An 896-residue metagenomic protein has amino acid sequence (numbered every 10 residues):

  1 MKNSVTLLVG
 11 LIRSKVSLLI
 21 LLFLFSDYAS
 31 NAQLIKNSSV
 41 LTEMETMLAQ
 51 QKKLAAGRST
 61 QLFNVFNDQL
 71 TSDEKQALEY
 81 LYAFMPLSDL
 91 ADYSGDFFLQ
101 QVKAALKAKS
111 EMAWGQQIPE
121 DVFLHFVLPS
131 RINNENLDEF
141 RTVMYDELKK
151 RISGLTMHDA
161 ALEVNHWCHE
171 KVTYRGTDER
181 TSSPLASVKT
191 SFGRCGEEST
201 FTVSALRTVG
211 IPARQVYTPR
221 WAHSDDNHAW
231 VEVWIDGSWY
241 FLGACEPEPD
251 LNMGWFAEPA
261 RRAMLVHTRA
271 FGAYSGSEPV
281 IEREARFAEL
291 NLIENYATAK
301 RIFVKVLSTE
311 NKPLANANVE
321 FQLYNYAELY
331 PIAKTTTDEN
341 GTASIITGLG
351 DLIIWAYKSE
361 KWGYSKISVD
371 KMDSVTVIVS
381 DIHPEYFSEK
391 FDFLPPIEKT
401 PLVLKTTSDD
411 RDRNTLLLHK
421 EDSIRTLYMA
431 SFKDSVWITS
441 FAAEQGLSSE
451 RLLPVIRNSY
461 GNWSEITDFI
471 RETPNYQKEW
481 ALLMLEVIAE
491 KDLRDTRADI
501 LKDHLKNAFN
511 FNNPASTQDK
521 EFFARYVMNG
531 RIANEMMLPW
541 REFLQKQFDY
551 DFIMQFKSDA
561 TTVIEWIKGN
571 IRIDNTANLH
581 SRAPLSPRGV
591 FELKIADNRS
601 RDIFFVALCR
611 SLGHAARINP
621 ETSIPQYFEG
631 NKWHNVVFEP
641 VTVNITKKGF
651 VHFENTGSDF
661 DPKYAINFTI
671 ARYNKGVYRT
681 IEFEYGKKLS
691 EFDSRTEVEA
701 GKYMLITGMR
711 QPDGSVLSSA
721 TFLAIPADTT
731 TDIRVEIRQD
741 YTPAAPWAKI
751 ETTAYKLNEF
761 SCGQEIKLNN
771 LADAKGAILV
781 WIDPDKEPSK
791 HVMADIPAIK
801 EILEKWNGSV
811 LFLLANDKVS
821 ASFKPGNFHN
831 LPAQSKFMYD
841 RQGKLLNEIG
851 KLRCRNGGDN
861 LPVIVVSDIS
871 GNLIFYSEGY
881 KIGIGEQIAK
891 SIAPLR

Functional and structural regions predicted by a protein language model:
L34-K36, K150-L155, A160-H166, R175-L185 (+8 more regions): Hydrophobic/aromatic-rich core segments of domains that either
S38-T190, A263, D410, T415-L593 (+1 more regions): Secondary-structure boundary elements
K300-N311, G341, K647-F660: A short, amphipathic beta-strand motif
T309-E328, L349-D351, D559, S658-E682 (+1 more regions): Short, ordered, surface-exposed loop/turn motifs in non-cytosolic proteins
N325-T347, K675-F692: Short, acidic Ser/Thr/Gly-rich low-complexity loop/linker segments typical of extracellular and cell-surface proteins
T342-I354, K358-K361, S368-K371, K687-S715 (+1 more regions): Short Pro-Gly-centered beta-turn/loop motif in secreted/extracellular proteins
L768-V792, I796, L811: Short active-site neighborhood of thiol/selenol oxidoreductases, capturing the structured segment around
P825-L861: Short, internal strand/loop/helix patches that form the active-site neighborhood or redox-interaction surface
